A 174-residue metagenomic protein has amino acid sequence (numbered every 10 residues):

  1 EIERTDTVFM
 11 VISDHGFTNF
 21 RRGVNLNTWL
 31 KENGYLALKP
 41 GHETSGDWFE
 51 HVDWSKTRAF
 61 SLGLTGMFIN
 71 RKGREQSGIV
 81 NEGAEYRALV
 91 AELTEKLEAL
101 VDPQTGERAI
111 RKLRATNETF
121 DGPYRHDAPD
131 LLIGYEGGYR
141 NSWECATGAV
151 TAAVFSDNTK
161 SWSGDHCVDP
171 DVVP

Functional and structural regions predicted by a protein language model:
I2-G148, K160: Secreted, luminal/periplasmic, and some membrane-associated catalytic domains that remodel anionic oxygen-ester
S45, V154-S156, S161-P174: Short, intrinsically disordered, charge-balanced linker/junction segments flanking boundaries in proteins
